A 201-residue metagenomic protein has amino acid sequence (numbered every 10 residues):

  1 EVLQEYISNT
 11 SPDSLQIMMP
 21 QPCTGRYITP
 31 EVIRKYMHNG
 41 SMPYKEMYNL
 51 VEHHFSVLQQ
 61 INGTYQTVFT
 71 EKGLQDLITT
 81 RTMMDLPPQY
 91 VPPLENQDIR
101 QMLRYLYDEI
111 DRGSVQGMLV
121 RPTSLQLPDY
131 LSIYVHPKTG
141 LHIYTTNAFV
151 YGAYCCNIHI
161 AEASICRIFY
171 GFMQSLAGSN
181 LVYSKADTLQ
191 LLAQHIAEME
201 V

Functional and structural regions predicted by a protein language model:
E1-E200: Hydrophobic protein-protein interaction segments
